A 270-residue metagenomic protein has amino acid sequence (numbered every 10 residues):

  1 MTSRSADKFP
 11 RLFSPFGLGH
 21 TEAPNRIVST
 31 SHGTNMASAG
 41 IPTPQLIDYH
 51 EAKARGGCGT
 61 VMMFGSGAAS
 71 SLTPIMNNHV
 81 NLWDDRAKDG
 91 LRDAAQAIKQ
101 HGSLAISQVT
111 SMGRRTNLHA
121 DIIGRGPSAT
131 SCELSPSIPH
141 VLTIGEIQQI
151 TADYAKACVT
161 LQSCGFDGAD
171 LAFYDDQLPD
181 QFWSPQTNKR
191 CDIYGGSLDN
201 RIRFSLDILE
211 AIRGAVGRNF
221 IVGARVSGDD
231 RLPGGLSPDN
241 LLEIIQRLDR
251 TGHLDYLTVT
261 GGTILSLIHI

Functional and structural regions predicted by a protein language model:
M1-H269: Flavin-dependent oxidoreductase catalytic cores
